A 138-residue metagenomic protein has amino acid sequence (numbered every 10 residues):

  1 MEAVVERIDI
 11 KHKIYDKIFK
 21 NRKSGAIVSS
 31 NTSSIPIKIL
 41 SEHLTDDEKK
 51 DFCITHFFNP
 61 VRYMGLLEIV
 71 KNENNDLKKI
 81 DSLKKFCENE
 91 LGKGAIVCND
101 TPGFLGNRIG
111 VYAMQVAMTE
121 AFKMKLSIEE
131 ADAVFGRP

Functional and structural regions predicted by a protein language model:
M1, G94-A95, I128: Residue-level detector of short coil/turn "hinge" positions at structural boundaries
M1-S41: ADP-ribose/adenylate-binding Rossmann-like module
E2, K71, F122-K123: Amphipathic alpha-helical interaction elements
E6, I10, N75, K123-L126: Alpha-helical structural elements of signaling/regulatory helical domains
K13-K17, S82, A113-A117: Alpha-helical scaffold elements adjacent to nucleotide-binding pockets in ATP/GTP-utilizing enzyme cores
S24-R108, Y112, A133: Rossmann-fold dinucleotide-binding core
F104, R108-P138: Active-site-lining helix/loop region of Rossmann-like oxidoreductase modules
